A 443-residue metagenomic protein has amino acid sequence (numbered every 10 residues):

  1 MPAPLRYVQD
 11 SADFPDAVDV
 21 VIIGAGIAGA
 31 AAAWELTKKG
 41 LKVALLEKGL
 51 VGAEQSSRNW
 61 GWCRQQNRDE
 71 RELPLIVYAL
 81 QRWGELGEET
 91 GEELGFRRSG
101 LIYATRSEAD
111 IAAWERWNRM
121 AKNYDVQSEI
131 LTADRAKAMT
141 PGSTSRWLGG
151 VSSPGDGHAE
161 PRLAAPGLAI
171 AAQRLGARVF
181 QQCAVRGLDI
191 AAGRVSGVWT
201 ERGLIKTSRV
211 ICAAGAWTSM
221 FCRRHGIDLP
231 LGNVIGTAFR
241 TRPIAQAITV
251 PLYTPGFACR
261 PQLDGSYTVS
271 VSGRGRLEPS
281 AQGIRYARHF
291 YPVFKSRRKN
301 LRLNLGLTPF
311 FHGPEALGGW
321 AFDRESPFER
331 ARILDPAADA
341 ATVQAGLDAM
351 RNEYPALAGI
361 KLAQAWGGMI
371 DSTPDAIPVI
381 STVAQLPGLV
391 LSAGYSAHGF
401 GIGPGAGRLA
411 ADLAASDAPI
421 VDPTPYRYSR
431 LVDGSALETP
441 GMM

Functional and structural regions predicted by a protein language model:
P2, E85, R106-Q181, R186-R194 (+1 more regions): Flavin (FAD/FMN) cofactor-binding and adjacent substrate-gating region of FAD-dependent oxidoreductase domains
P2-V18, K39, I130, W366 (+1 more regions): C-terminal lid/capping helical subdomain adjacent to the catalytic/cofactor pocket in oxidative enzymes
Q9, P15, L94-Y103, K137-L175 (+3 more regions): Helix-loop-beta segment of a Rossmann-like dinucleotide-binding subdomain
A12-A28, A44: Beta1/beta-strand and adjacent pyrophosphate-binding region of the FAD-binding site in flavoprotein oxidoreductases
T37-S57: Glycine-rich FAD pyrophosphate-binding loop
G61-M139, G256-C259, S266, G273-P279 (+1 more regions): Dinucleotide-binding Rossmann-like beta1-alpha1 core, especially the glycine-rich loop that anchors the ADP
D134-A138, L305-G401, Y428-V432: Flavin (FAD/FMN) cofactor-binding core of flavoprotein oxidoreductases
L188-A316, E329-A340, A345-E353, E438-M443: Flavin-dependent oxidoreductases
